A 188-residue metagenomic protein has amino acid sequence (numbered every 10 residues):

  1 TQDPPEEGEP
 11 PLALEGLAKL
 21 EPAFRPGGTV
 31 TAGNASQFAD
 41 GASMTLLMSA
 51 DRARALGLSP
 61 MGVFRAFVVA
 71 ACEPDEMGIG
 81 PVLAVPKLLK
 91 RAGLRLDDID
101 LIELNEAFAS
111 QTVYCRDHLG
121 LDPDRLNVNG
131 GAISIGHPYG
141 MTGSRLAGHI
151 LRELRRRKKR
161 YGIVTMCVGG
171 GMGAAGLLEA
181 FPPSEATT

Functional and structural regions predicted by a protein language model:
T1-A55, H118, P123-R125: N-terminal extracellular/periplasmic Venus flytrap/periplasmic-binding protein-like
T1-Q2, E6, P74-P81, E106-D124 (+2 more regions): Short glycine/threonine-rich loop-to-helix capping motif typified by GTGT followed within a few residues by an Asp-Pro
L14-E21, M44-D51, V82-P86, A109 (+4 more regions): Predominant activation on well-ordered alpha-helical scaffold segments within soluble catalytic domains
G27, T31-M48, G143-T188: Conserved beta-strand-centric core segments of catalytic alpha/beta enzyme folds
G28-M44, R65-R91, L104-E106, S134-R145 (+1 more regions): Active-site pocket-shaping loop/turn-to-helix segments
D51-A53, I133, P183: Short, glycine-/Ser/Thr-/acidic-enriched flexible segments
A53-P60, P86-D100, L119-G120: Phosphate/pyrophosphate-binding loops at sites that engage ATP/ADP/AMP, CoA/4′-phosphopantetheine, polyphosphate
L58-V69, D97-E106, D124-G131, R160-C167: Beta-strand segments within the central parallel beta-sheet cores of soluble alpha/beta enzyme folds
